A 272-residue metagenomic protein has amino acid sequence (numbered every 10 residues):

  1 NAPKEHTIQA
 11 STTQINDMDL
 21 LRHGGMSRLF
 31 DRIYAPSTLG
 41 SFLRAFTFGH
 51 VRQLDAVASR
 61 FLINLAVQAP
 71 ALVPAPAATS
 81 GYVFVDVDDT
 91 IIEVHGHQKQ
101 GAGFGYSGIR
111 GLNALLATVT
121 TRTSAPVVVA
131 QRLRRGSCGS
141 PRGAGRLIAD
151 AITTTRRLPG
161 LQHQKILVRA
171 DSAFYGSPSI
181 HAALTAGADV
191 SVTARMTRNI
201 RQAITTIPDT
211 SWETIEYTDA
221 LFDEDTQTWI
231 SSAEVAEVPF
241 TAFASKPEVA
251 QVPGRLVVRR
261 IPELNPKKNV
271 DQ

Functional and structural regions predicted by a protein language model:
N1-K4, R142: Basic, short loop/linker segments at the boundary and entry of helix-turn-helix/winged-helix-like folds
P3-K4, M18, A35, L39 (+4 more regions): Short, conserved catalytic/metal-binding motifs centered on acidic residues
Q14-F30: DNA-recognition alpha helix
R32-V119: Active-site-proximal, Lys/Arg-enriched surface segment that forms a nucleic-acid-binding/basic interface patch
A66-P74, G145-I166: Short, basic/hydrophobic alpha-helical segments
F104-P159: Electropositive, glycine- and tryptophan-enriched low-complexity nucleic-acid-binding patches
S107-L112, T185-I200: Acidic, His- and aromatic-enriched active-site or binding-groove loops in soluble protein domains that engage sugars
V192-R195, N199-Q272: An anionic, glycine-rich sequence signature occurring as long contiguous blocks
